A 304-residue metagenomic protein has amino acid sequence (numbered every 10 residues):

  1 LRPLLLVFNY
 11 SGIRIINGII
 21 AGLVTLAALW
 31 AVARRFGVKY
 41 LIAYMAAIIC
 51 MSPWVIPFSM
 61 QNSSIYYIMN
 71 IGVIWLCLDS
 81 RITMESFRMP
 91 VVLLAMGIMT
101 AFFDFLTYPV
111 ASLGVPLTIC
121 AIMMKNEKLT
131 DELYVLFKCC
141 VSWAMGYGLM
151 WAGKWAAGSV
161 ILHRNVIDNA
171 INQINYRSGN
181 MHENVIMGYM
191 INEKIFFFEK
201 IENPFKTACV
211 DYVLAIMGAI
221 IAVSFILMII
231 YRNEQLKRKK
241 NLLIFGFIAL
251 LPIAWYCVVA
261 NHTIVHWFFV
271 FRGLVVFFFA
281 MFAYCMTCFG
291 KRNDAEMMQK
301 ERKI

Functional and structural regions predicted by a protein language model:
L1-N9: Short hydrophobic/aromatic helix or loop-helix immediately within or flanking a transmembrane segment in polytopic
N17-A21, I42-R88, F103-Y108, V259-A260 (+1 more regions): Membrane-interface micro-motifs in multi-pass membrane enzymes
G18-I42: Transmembrane-helix motifs of polytopic, lipid-linked glycan transferases
R35, L78-V91, I122-Y134, I229-L236 (+1 more regions): Membrane-interface junctions at the ends of membrane-embedded or membrane-associated helices
C50-F58, A152-V160, I229-E234, W255-H266: Juxtamembrane "helix-exit" motif on the non-cytosolic side of transmembrane helices
P90-A111, P116, V135-G148: Membrane-interface alpha helices of multi-pass inner-membrane proteins
L136-S224: Membrane-lumen/periplasm interface segments of specific transmembrane helices in polyprenyl phosphate-linked
F225-L250: Membrane-interface helix-loop-helix junctions at transmembrane boundaries of multi-pass membrane enzymes, predominantly
